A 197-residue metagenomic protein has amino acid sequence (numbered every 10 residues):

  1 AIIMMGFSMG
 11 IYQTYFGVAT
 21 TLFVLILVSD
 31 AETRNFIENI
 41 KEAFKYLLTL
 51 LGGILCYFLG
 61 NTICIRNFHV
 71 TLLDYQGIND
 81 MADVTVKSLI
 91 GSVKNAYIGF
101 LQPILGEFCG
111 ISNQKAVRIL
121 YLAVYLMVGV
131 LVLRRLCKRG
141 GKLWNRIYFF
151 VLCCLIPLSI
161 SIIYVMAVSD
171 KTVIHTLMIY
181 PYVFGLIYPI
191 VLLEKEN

Functional and structural regions predicted by a protein language model:
G6, G10-M178: Transmembrane catalytic cores of multi-pass membrane glycosyltransferases and polysaccharide-assembly enzymes
L177-N197: Cytosolic-side transmembrane helix boundary signature
